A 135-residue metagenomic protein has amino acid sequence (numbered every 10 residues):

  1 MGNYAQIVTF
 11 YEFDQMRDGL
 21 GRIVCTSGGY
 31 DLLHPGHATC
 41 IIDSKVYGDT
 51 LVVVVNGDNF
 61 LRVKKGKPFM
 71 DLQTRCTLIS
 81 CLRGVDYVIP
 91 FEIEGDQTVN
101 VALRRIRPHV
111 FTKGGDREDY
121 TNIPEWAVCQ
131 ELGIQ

Functional and structural regions predicted by a protein language model:
M1-Q135: Nucleotidyltransferase catalytic core that binds NTPs
